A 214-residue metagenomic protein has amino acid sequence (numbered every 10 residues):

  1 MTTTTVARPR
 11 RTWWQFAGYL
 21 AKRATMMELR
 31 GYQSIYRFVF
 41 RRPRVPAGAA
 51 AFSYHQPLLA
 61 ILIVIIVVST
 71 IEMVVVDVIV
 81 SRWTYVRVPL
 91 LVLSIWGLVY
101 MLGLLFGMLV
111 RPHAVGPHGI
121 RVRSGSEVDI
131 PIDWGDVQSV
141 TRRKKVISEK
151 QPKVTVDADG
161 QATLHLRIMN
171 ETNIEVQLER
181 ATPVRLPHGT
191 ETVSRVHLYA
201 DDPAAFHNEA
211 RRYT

Functional and structural regions predicted by a protein language model:
M1-R82, T190-R195: N-terminal membrane-targeting/pre-transmembrane regions
M73-V80, V88-R111: Transmembrane alpha-helices and immediately adjacent membrane-cytoplasm interface residues in multi-pass integral
D77, Q177, Y199: Residues in well-ordered beta-strands of folded domains
L98-K144: Conserved beta-hairpin
G125-R195: Non-transmembrane, membrane-adjacent beta-strand/coil modules in membrane-associated proteins and peripheral
V193-R195, D201-T214: Polybasic (Lys/Arg-rich)
